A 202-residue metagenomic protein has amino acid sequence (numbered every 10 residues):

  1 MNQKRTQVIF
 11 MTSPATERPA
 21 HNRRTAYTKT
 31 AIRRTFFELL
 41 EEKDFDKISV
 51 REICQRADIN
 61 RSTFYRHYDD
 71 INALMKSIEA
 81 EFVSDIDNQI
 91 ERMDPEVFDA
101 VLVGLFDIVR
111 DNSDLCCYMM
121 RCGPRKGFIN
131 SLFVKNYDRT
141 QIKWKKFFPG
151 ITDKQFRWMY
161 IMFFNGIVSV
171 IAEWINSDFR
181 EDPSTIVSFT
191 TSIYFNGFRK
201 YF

Functional and structural regions predicted by a protein language model:
M1-K43, K47-F202: Alpha-helical bundle regulatory/interaction domains
